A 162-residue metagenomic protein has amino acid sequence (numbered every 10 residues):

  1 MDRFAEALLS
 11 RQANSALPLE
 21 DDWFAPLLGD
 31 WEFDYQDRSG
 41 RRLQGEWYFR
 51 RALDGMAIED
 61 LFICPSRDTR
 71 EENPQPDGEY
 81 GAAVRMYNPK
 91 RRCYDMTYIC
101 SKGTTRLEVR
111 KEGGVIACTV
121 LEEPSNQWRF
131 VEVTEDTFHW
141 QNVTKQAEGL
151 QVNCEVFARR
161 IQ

Functional and structural regions predicted by a protein language model:
M1-Q44, Y48, Q162: Amphipathic/hydrophobic helical signal segments and adjacent flexible N-terminal regions that mediate secretion
D2-A5, T144-Q162: Edge beta-strand at a domain terminus
D22-G29, T137-G149: Short beta-strand segments and strand-loop junctions that repeat across beta-rich extracellular domains
W31, R41, Q75-D77, Y94 (+1 more regions): Tryptophan-centered short beta-strand motifs
F33, I58-F62, C93-Y98, I116-V120 (+1 more regions): Short hydrophobic/aromatic-rich beta-strand segments that constitute the beta-sheet cores of beta-sandwich/beta-barrel
G45-R51, G81-M86, R106-V109, S125-E132 (+2 more regions): Hydrophobic/aromatic beta-strand elements that line small-molecule binding cavities or substrate pockets in beta-rich
P65-T105: Helix-adjacent hinge/juxtasegments
T104, K111-N126: Acidic, glycine-rich flexible loop segments
